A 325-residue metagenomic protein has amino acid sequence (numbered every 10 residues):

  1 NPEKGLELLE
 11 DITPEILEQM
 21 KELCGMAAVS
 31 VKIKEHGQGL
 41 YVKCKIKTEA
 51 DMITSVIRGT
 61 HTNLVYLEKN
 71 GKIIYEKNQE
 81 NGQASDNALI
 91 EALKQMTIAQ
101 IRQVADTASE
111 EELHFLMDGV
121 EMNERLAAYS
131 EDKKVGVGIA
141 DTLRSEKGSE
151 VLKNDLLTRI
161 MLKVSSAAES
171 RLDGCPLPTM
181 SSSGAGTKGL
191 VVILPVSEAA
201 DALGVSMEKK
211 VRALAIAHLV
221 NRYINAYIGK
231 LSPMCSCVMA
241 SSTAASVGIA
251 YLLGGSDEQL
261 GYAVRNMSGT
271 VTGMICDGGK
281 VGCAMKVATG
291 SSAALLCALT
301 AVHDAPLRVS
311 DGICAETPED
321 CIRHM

Functional and structural regions predicted by a protein language model:
N1, G189-S206, S246-G254: Alpha-helical support elements that line or immediately flank enzyme active sites and cofactor-binding pockets
N1, L177-L194, S236-A240: Conserved phosphate/anionic-ligand binding catalytic regions in large, soluble enzymes, centered on
K4-A27, I33, G37-L40, I46 (+5 more regions): Functionally critical mobile loop/hinge segments
C24-G174: Signature of multi-pass transmembrane helix bundles
V151, S183, T187, E208 (+3 more regions): Alpha-helix capping and helix-loop boundary segments enriched in small/acidic/polar residues
D155-G174, M207-A226, V264-M274: Acidic-glycine-rich active-site phosphate/pyrophosphate-binding loop
L172, L177-G189, V220-L231: Hydrophobic, small-residue-rich transmembrane alpha-helices and their short perimembrane loops in multi-pass membrane
A226, K230-Q259: C-terminal structural cap/anchor segments
